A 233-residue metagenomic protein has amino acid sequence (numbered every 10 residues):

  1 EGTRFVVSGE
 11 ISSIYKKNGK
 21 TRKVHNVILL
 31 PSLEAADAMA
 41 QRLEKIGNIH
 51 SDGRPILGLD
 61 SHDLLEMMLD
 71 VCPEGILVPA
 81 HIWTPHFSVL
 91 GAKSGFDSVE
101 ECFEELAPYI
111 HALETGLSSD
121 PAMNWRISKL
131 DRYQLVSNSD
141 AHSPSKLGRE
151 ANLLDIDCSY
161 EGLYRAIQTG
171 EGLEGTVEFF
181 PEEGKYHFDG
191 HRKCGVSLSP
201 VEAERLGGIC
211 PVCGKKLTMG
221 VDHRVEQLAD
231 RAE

Functional and structural regions predicted by a protein language model:
G2-H111: Extended substrate/RNA-proximal surfaces in nucleic-acid metabolism proteins
V6-V7, S13-Y15, V24, P31 (+3 more regions): C-terminal functional module detector
I14, A35, T84-F87, S118-M123 (+1 more regions): Active-site environment of divalent metal-dependent phosphoester hydrolases
K17-G19, S88-K93, W125-I127, L147-A151 (+1 more regions): Short acidic, glycine/serine/threonine-rich loops at helix termini
E105, W125-Q134: Short, surface-exposed basic-aromatic patches at helix termini and helix-loop junctions that form
L113, L135-V136: Hydrophobic residues within beta-strands of alpha/beta enzymes
L113-P121, S128: Acidic/histidine-rich catalytic cores of soluble enzymes
A122-W125, S199: Generic recognition of flexible, low-complexity loop/linker segments
